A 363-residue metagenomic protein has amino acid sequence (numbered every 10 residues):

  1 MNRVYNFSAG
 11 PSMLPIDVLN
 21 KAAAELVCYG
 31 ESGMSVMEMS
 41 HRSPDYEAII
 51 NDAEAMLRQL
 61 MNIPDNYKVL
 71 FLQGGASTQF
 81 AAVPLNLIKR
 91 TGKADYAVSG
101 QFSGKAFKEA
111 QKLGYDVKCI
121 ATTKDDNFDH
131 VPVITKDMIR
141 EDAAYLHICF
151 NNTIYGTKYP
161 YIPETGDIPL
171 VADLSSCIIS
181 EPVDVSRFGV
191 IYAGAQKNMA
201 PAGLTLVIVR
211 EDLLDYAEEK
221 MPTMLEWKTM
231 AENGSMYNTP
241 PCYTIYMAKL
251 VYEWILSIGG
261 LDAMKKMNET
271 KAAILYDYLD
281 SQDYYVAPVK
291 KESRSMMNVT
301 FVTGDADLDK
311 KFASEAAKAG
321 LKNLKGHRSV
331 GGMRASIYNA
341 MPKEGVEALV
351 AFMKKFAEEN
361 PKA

Functional and structural regions predicted by a protein language model:
R3-E54: A glycine-/small-polar-enriched, mobile loop at the entrance of the PLP active site in fold-type I
R3-V4, K318, G331-A363: PLP-dependent enzyme catalytic core of the Aspartate aminotransferase-like
P15, A195-Y276, K290, E359-N360: Active-site C-terminal subdomain of aminotransferase-like
M34-Q79, N86, Q101, E109: Conserved N-terminal alpha-helix of the aminotransferase class I/II PLP-enzyme fold
S77-A144: PLP-dependent aminotransferase-like
A110, T122-I178: Active-site phosphate-binding strand-loop segment of PLP-dependent enzymes
V171, V185-Q196: Conserved active-site segment immediately N-terminal to the catalytic lysine that forms the internal aldimine
Y285-A316: Conserved PLP-binding catalytic core of the aspartate aminotransferase-like
